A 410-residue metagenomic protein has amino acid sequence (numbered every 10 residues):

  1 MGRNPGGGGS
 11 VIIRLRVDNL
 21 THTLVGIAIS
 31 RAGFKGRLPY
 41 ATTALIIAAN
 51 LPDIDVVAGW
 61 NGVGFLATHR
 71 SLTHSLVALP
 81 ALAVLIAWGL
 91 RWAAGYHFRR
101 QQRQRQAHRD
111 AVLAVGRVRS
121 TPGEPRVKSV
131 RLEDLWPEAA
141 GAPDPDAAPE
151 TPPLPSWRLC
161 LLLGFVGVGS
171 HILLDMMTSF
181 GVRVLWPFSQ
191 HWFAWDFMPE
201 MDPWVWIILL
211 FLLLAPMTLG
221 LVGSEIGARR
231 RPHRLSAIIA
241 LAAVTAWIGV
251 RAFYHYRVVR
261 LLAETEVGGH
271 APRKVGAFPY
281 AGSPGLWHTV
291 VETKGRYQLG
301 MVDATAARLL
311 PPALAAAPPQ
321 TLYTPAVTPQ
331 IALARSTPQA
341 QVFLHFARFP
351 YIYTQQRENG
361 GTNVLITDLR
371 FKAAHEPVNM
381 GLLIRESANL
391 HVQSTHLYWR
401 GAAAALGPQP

Functional and structural regions predicted by a protein language model:
G2-A271, G276-P279: N-terminal membrane-targeting hydrophobic helices
R273-K274, A281-P410: Extracytosolic and intramembrane catalytic regions of membrane-associated proteins in envelope/secretory systems
